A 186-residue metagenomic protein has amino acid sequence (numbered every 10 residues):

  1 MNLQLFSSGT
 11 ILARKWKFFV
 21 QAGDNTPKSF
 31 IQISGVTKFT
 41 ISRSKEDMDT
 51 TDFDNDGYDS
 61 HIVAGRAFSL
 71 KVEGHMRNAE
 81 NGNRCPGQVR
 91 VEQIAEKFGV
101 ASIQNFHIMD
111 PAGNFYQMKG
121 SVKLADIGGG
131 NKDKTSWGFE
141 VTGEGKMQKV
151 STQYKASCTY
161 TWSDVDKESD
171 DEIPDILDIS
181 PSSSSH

Functional and structural regions predicted by a protein language model:
M1-L5, S183-H186: Basic/polar N-terminal segments that are highly enriched at the extreme N-terminus, encompassing both cleavable
N2-N78, K119-T135: Solvent-exposed edge beta-strands and adjacent loop segments that serve as assembly or binding interfaces
L5, A22, N105, S169-I173: Intrinsic disorder/low-complexity segments enriched in polar/small residues
K17, G74, H107, G143-G145: A generic structural signal for ordered secondary structure
V36-F39, S44, I94, E168 (+1 more regions): Compositionally biased, intrinsically disordered low-complexity segments
R77-R84, M147-V150: Short, cysteine-centered beta-strand-loop-beta hairpins and adjacent loop/turn segments enriched in charged/polar
N83-Q117: Short, acidic/charged, Gly/Pro-enriched secondary-structure junctions
K119-H186: Mixed-charge, glycine-accented linear interaction segment located at domain edges/termini
